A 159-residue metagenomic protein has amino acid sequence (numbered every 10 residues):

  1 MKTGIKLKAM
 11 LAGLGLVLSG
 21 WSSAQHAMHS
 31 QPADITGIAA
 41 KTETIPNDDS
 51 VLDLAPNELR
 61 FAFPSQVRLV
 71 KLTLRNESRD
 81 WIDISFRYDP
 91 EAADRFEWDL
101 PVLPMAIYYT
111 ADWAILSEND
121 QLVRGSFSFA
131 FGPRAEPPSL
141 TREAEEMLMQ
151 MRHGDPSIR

Functional and structural regions predicted by a protein language model:
K2-L11: Bacterial N-terminal signal peptides that target proteins for export
M10-S19: Bacterial N-terminal signal peptides
G20-A24: Sec/Tat signal peptide C-region and signal peptidase I cleavage site
Q25-A40, S126-R159: Extracytoplasmic/periplasmic copper-protein system
S50-L54: Short, solvent-exposed loop/linker segments at the N-terminal edge of repeated beta-sheet extracellular domains
N57-F86: Short, surface-exposed alpha-helix to beta-strand junction/turn motifs within ectodomains of secreted and cell-envelope
L59-V67, R95-F131: Extracytoplasmic/surface-exposed domains of secreted proteins that mediate cell-envelope carbohydrate/peptidoglycan
R87-A92: Short beta-strand segments within Ig-like beta-sandwich modules, predominantly Fibronectin type-III
